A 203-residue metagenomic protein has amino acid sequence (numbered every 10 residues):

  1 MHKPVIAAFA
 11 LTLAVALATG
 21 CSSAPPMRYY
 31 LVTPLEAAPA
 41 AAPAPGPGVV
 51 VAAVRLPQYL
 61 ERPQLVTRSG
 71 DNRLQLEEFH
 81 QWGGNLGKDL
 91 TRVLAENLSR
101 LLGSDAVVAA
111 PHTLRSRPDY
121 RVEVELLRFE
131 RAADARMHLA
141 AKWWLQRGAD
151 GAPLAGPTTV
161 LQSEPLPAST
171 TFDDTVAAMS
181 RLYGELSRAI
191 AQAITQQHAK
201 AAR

Functional and structural regions predicted by a protein language model:
M1-T19: Sec-dependent bacterial lipoprotein signal peptides
C21-G87, A199-R203: A structural "domain/chain start" motif
S23-A40, P45, L101-D150, S169: Surface-exposed short loop/turn segments
Y59-R62, D134-R136, G151-A155: Short acidic, gly/pro-rich beta-turn/loop elements at beta-sheet edges and active-site/ligand-binding grooves
Q75-G83, D150-A189: Short secondary-structure boundary motifs at beta->alpha junctions and helix caps
A95, S99-G103, A191-A199: Sec-exported extracytoplasmic/periplasmic mature domains
